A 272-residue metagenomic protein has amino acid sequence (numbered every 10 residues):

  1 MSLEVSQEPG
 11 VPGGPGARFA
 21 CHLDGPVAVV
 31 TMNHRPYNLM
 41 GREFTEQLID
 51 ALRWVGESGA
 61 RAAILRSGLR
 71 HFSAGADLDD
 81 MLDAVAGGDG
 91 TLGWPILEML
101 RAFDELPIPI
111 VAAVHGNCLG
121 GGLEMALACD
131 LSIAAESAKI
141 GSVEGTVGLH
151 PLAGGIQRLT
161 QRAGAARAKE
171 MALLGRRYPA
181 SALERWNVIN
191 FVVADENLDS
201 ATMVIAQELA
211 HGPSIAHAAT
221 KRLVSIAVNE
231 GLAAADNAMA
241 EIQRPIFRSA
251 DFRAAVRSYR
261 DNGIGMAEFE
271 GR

Functional and structural regions predicted by a protein language model:
M1-G25, V55, G175-A180, S200 (+2 more regions): C-terminal alpha-helix plus adjacent terminal tail
M1-G68: Conserved CoA-thioester-binding segment of acyl-CoA-metabolizing enzymes
F19, A102-H217, A254: Crotonase-fold acyl-CoA enzyme core
V30, Q47-L48, L65, D77 (+5 more regions): Terminal peptide-recognition signature
N33, S67-G68, A74, H115 (+2 more regions): A secondary-structure boundary/capping signal
N38, E46-Q47, R53, E57 (+4 more regions): Glycine- (often His-adjacent) and acidic-residue-rich active-site loop that binds/positions the CoA thioester
T45, L78, I96, I156 (+4 more regions): A general structural signal for well-ordered alpha-helical segments in protein cores
